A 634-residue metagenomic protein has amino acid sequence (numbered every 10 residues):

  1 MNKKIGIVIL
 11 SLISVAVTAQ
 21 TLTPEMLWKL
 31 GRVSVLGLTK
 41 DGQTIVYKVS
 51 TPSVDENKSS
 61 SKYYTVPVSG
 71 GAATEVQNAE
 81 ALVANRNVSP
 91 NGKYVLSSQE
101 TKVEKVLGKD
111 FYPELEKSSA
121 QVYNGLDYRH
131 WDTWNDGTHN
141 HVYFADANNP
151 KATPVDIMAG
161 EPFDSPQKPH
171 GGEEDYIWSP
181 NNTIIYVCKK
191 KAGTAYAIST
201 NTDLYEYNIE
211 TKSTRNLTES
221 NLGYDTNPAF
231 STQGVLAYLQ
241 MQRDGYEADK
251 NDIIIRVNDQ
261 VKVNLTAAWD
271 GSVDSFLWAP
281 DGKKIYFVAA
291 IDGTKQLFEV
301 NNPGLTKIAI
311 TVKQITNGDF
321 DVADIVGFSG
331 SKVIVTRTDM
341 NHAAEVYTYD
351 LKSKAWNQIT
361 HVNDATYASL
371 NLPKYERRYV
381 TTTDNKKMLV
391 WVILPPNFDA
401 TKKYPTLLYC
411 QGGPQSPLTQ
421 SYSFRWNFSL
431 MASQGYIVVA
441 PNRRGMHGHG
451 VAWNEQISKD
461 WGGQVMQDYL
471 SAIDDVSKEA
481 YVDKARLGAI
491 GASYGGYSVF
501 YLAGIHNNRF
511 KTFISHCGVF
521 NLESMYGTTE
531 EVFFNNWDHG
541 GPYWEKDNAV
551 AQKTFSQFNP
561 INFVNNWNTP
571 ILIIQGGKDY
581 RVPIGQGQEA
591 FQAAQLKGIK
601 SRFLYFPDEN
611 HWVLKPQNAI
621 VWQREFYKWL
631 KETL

Functional and structural regions predicted by a protein language model:
M1-L22: Bacterial Sec-dependent N-terminal signal peptides
R32, V49-K62, N78-A84, S98-H141 (+9 more regions): A flexible loop/linker signature enriched in serine peptidases of the S9 family
G37, S119-N124, R129-D146, P150-V155 (+7 more regions): Non-catalytic accessory segments flanking enzyme active sites
K40-D41, P90-N91, P180-N181, S231-Q233 (+2 more regions): Residue-level detector of Asp-centered blade-edge/turn motifs that repeat once per structural unit in beta-propeller
I45, G92-V95, I184-I185, G234-A237 (+2 more regions): Hydrophobic beta-strand positions that form the internal "hydrophobic ladder" of WD40/Gbeta-like beta-propeller blades
P67-G71, A147-P150, N208-K212, V257-Q260 (+2 more regions): Short loop/turn segments that connect beta-strands within beta-propeller blades
K352-K354, V362-A485, A492-S493, G527 (+1 more regions): Cap/lid segment of the alpha/beta-hydrolase catalytic domain
A432, A440-L634: Active-site-proximal cap/loop segments of hydrolase catalytic domains
